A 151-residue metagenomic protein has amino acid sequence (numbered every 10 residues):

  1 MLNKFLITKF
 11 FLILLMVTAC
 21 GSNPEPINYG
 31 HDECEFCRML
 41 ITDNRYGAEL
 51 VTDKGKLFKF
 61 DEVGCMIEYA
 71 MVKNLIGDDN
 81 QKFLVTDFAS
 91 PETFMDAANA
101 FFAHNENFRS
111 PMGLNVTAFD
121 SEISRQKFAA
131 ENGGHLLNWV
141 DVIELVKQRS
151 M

Functional and structural regions predicted by a protein language model:
M1-F10: Bacterial N-terminal signal peptides that target proteins for export
M16-A19: C-terminal motif of bacterial Sec signal peptides marking the signal peptidase cleavage site
G21-N23: Bacterial signal peptide processing site
G30: Short metal-coordination and nucleic-acid-contact micro-motifs, chiefly zinc-binding Cys/His arrays
E33: The −1 position to Zn-ligating cysteines in a subset of zinc-ribbon hairpins
F36-L75: Post-signal-peptide N-terminal segment of Sec-exported extracytoplasmic proteins
K59-A97, F101-F102: Mature extracytoplasmic domains of secretory-pathway proteins
D120-M151: C-terminal partner/receptor-binding element of secreted or periplasmic proteins
